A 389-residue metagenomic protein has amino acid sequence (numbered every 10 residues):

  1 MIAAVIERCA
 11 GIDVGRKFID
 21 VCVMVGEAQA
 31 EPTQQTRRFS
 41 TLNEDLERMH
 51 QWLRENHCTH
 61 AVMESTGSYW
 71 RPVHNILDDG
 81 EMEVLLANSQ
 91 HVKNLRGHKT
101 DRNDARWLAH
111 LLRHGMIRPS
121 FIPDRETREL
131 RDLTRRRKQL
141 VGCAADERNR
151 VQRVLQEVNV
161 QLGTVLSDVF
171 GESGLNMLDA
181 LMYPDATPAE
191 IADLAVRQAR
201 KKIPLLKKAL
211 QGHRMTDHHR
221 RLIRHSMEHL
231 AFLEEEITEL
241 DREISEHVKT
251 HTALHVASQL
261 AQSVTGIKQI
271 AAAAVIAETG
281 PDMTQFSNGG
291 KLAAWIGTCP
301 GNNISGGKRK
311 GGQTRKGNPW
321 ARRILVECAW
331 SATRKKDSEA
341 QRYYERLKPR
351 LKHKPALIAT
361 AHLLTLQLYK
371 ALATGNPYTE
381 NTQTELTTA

Functional and structural regions predicted by a protein language model:
M1-A389: A detector of single, family-specific signature residues that are central to catalytic or substrate-handling motifs
